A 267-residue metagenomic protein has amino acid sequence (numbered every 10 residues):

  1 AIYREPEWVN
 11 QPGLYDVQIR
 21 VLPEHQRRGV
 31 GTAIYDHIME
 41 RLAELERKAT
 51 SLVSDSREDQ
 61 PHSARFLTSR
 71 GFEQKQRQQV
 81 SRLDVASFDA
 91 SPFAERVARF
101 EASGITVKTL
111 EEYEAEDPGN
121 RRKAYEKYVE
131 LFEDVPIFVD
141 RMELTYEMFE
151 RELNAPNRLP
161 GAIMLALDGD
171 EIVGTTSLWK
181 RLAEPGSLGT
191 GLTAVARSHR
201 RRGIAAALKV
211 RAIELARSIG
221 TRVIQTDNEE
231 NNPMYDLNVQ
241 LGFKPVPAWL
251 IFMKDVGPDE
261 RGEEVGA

Functional and structural regions predicted by a protein language model:
A1-D59, L167-A196: Conserved donor-binding loop and adjoining core beta-sheet/short helix segment in diverse acyl/aminoacyl transferases
R27-E40, R65, S69, V195 (+3 more regions): Conserved acetyl-CoA-binding loop-helix of GNAT-fold acetyltransferases
R27-V30, Y35-E116, L250-K254: Acyl-donor-binding surface of acyltransferase catalytic domains
T32, D36, R122-E126, R217: Amphipathic alpha-helical segments that line or abut small-molecule/effector binding pockets and mediate allosteric
H62, K75, E171-G174, P233: Glycine-rich acetyl-CoA-binding "A-motif" of GNAT/NAT acetyltransferases
R70-D89, A162, T190-G191, E214-A267: Active-site/acyl-donor-binding loops of N-acyltransferases
R99-L188, A267: Flexible, substrate/cofactor-facing loop regions flanked by secondary structure within enzyme catalytic domains
T175-W179, S187-R217, T221: C-terminal hydrophobic structural anchor segments that stabilize assembly/packing rather than catalytic chemistry
